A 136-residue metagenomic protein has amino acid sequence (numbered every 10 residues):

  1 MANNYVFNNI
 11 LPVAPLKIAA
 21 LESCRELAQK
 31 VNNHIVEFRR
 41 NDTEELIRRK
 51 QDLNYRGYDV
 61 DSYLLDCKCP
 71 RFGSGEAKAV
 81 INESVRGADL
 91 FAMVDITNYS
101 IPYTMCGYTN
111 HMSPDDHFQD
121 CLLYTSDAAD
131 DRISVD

Functional and structural regions predicted by a protein language model:
M1-S126: PRPP-associated nucleotide enzymes
Y124-D136: Single conserved hydrophobic/aromatic residue that forms the stacking wall/gate of nucleotide- or nucleobase-binding
